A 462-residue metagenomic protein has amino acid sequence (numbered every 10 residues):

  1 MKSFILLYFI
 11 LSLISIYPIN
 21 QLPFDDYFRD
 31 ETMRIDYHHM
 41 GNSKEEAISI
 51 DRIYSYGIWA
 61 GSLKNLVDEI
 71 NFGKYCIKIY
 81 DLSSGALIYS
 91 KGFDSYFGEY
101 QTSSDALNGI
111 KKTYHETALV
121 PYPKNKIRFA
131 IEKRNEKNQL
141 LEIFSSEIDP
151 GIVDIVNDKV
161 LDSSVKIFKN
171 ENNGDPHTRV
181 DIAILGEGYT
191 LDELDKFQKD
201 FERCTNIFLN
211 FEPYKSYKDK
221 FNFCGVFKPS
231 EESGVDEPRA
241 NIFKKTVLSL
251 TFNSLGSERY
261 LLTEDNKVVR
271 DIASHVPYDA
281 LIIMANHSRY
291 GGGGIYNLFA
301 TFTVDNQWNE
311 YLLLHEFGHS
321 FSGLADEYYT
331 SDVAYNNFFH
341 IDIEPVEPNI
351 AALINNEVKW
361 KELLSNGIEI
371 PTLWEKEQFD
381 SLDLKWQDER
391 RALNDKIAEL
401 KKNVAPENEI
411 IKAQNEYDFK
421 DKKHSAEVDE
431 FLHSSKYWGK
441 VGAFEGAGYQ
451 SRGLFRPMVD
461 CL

Functional and structural regions predicted by a protein language model:
M1-P23: Bacterial Sec-dependent N-terminal signal peptides
I19-H115: N-terminal prosegments of processed precursors
P23-E45, Y328-L462: Replace "(M1/M4/M9/M12/WLM)" with "(e.g., M1/M4/M8/M9/M12/M26/WLM)" and add "not limited to" to clarify scope
L107-P176: Extended acidic/polar, glycine-enriched regions that form or flank non-catalytic beta-rich accessory modules
V153-E212, G225-S233: Fold-level signature of zinc-dependent metallopeptidase catalytic domains
L194-F197, G292-F317: Short pre-active-site segment immediately N-terminal to the catalytic Zn-binding motif
K220-Y296: Active-site-proximal segments of metallohydrolase catalytic domains
F317-V333: Catalytic Zn2+-binding segment of zinc metalloproteases
